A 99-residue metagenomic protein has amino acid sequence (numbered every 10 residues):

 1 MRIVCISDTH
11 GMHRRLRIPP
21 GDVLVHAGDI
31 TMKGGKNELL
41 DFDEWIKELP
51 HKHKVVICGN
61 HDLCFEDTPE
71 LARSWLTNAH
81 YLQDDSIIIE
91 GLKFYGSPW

Functional and structural regions predicted by a protein language model:
M1-I3, S86-G96: Beta-strand-turn-beta hairpins that frame and shape the catalytic cleft of phosphate-ester-processing enzymes
I6-I89: Core catalytic region of metal-dependent phosphoesterases/phosphodiesterases, especially metallo-beta-lactamase-like
G21-V23, L92-W99: Active-site-proximal loop/helix segment associated with metal-binding centers of metalloenzymes
